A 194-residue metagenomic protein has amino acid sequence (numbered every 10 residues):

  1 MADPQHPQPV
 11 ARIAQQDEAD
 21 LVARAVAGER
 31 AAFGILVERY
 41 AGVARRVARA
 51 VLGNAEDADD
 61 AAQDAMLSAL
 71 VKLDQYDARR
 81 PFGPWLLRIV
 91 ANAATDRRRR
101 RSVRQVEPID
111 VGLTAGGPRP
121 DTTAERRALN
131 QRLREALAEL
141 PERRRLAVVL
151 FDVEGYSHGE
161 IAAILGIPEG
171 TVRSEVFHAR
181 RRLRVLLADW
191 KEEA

Functional and structural regions predicted by a protein language model:
A2-P7, R127-E139, A163-G166, R181-A194: C-terminal edge and immediately downstream basic/flexible tail or linker adjoining helix-turn-helix-like DNA-binding
D3-E18, D96, R104-N130, S157: Internal acidic/polar
P4, V10-R12, V26-I35, R45-D64 (+1 more regions): Short, charged helix-capping/linker segments at alpha-helix termini
V26-A27, A50-N54, D64-P81, R100-V103: Sigma70-family region 2
R39-G42, V51-G53, V149-Y156: Short helix-capping/turn signature of helix-turn-helix
D60-L67, R80-N92: Structural recognition of an alpha-helix C-terminal capping motif at a helix-to-coil junction
V71-A78, R88-P108, R126, H178 (+2 more regions): Arg/Lys-rich amphipathic alpha helix in sigma70-family domain 2
R134-A138, E142-L146, L150-T171, V185: Helix-turn-helix DNA-binding module
